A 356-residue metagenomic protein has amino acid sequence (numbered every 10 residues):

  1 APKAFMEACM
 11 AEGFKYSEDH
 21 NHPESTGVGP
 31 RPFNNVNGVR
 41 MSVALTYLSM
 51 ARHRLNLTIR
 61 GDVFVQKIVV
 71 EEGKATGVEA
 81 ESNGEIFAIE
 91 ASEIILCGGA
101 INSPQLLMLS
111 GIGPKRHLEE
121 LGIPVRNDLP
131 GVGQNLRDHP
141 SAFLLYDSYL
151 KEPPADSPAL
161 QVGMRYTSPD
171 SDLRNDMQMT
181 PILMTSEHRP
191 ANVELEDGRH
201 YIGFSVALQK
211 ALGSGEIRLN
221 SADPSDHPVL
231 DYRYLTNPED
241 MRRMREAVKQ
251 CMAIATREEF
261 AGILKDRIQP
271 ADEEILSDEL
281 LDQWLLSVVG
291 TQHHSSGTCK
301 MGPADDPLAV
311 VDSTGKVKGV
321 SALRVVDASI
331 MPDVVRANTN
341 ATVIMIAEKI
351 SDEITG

Functional and structural regions predicted by a protein language model:
A1-A75, E79-E81, F143-L144, Y149 (+2 more regions): Conserved redox-cofactor binding core of oxidoreductases
A1-E24, G29-P32, Y149-P153, Q161-T342 (+1 more regions): FAD-dependent oxidoreductase catalytic-site/capping-region signature
S17, T58-R60, P124-D128, T180: General small-molecule cofactor/ligand-binding pocket signal
L45-T46, V63, S92-E93, C299 (+1 more regions): Structural detector for helix-capping/boundary residues
R54, E90-S92, V320: Active-site acidic short loop of glycosyltransferases
K67-E71, A75-D156, A222: Glycine-rich loop(s) and the adjacent beta-strand/alpha-helix scaffold that form part
